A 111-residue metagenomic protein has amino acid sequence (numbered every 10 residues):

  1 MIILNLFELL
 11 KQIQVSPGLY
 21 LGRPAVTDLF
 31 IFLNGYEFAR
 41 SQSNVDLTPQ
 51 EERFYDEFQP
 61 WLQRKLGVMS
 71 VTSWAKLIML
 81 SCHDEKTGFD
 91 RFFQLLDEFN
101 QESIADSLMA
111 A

Functional and structural regions predicted by a protein language model:
I2-E37: Short terminal alpha-helical segments
E8-I13, F92-L95, F99: C-terminal ligand-sensing/allosteric alpha-helical core of TetR-family HTH transcriptional regulators
G18, E37-S41, G67, Q101: Residue-level marker of positions within ordered structural domains that often coincide with functionally constrained
L19-G22, Q42-V45, V71, A105: Intrinsically disordered or highly flexible coil/loop and linker segments, enriched in small and charged/polar residues
A25, T72-A75, D106-A111: Short glycine-rich, low-complexity/disordered patches
D28-R40, P60, L95-E98: Short, hydrophobic/amphipathic alpha-helical patches that form generic packing surfaces within helical domains
S43-D97: Amphipathic protein-protein interaction modules
Q94-A111: Intrinsically disordered, low-complexity terminal tails and linkers in eukaryotic proteins, enriched in charged/polar
